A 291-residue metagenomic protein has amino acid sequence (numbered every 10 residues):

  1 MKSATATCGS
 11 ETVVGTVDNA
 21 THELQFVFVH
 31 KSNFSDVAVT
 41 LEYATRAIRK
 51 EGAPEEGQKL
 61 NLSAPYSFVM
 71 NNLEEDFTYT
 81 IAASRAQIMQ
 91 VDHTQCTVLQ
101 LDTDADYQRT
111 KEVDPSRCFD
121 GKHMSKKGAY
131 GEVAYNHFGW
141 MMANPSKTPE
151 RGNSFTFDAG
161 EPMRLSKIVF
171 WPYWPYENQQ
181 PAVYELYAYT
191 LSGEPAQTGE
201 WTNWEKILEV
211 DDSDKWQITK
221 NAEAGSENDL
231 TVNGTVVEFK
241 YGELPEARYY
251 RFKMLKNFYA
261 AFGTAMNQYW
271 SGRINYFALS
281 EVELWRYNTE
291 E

Functional and structural regions predicted by a protein language model:
M1-D92: Beta-rich interaction/scaffold domains
M1-S10, Q87-E132: Predominantly extracellular/luminal regions of secreted and cell-surface proteins, especially disulfide-bonded
K2-A4, V37, T94-L99, I168 (+2 more regions): Generic beta-strand hydrophobic packing signal
E11-V14, E55, E194-I207: Surface-exposed loop/edge segments in extracytoplasmic proteins
F26-F28, A129-Y135, Q217-A222: Tryptophan-paired
S84-Q95, W201, D229-L230: A charged, solvent-exposed segment within the mature domains of Sec-exported extracytoplasmic proteins
Y130-W201, N233-E291: Aromatic, loop-rich ligand-recognition surfaces of beta-strand-rich domains
W201-F239: Extracellular carbohydrate recognition and processing domains and analogous Trp-centered ligand-binding platforms
